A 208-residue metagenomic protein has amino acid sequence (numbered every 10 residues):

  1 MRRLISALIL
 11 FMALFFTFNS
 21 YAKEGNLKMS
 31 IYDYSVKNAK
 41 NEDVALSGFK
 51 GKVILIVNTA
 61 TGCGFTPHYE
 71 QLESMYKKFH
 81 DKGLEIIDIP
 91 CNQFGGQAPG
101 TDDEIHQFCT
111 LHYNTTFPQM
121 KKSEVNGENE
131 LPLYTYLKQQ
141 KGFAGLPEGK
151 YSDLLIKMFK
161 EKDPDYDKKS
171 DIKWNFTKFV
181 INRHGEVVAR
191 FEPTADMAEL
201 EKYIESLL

Functional and structural regions predicted by a protein language model:
M1-L4: Positively charged n-region of N-terminal signal peptides that target proteins for export
A7-F16: Bacterial N-terminal signal peptides
Y21-S47: N-terminal "domain-start" segment that seeds a small globular fold
K52-V53, T61-G62, T66-C91, C109-Y113: Conserved helix-turn-beta segment immediately C-terminal to the redox Cys motif in thioredoxin-like folds
G83-G100, T116-G127: Thiol-based oxidoreductase modules, predominantly thioredoxin-like and allied folds used for disulfide exchange
N114-P193: Thiol/selenol-based redox catalytic cores and closely related redox-interacting motifs
V188-L208: Non-catalytic, surface beta->alpha helical segment in thiol-disulfide oxidoreductase systems
